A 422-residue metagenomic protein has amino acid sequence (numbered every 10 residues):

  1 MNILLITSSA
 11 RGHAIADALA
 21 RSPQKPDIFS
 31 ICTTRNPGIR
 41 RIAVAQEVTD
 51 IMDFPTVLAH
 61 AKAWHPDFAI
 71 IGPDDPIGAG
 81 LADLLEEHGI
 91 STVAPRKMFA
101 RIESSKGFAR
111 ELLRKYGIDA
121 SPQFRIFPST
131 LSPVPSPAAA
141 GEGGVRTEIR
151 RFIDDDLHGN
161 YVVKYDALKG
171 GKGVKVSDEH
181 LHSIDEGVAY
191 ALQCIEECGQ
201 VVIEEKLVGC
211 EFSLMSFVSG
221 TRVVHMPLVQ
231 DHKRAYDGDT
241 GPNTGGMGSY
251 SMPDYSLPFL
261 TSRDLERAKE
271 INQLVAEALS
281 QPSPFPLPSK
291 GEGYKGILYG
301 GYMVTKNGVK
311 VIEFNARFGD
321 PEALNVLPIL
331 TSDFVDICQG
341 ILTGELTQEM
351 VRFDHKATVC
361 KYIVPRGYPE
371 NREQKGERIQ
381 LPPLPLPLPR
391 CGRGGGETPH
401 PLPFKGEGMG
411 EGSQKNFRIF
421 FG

Functional and structural regions predicted by a protein language model:
M1-K97: ATP-binding N-terminal substructure of ATP-dependent carboxylate-amine bond-forming enzymes
A45-D53, F124-S129, S177-E179: Short acidic-hydrophobic, aromatic-tinged amphipathic segments that line or gate anion-handling sites
I90-P133, A139-G141, V145-G173: A conserved helix-loop-beta module that forms one wall/lid of the active-site cleft in ATP-utilizing catalytic domains
S136, A140-G143, G245, G291-E292 (+2 more regions): Glycine-biased, low-complexity coil/linker segments
V174-P282, G293-A323: Internal nucleotide-binding/catalytic subdomain
A268-P282, K295-L298, N315-P382: Active-site "cap" helix and flanking loop/linker of ATP-utilizing ligase/carboxylase catalytic domains
Q374-P383, Q414-G422: Generic long, charged, amphipathic alpha-helical segments
